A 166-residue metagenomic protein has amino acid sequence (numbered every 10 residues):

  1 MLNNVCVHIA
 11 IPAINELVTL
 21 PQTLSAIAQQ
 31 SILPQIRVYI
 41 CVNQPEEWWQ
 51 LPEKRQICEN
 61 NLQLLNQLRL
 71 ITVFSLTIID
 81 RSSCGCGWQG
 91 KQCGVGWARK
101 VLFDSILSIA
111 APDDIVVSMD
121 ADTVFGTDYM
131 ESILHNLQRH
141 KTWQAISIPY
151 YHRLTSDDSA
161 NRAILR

Functional and structural regions predicted by a protein language model:
M1-Q29, C41: N-proximal low-complexity "stem/linker" segments adjacent to membrane-targeting elements
H8-A10, V38-V42, I78-R81, I115-V124 (+1 more regions): Extended hydrophobic secondary-structure segments that form protein cores and membrane-embedded regions
A26-W88: Acidic donor-binding segment of Leloir-type glycosyltransferases
G85-A98: A short, glycine-/small-residue-rich helix N-cap motif at loop->alpha-helix starts within glycosyltransferase
W97-I115: Active-site nucleotide-sugar/metal-binding loop of Leloir-type enzymes
P112-D113, D120-N136: Acidic donor-binding/catalytic loop of UDP-sugar-dependent glycosyltransferases, especially processive GT2
N136-T142: Basic phosphate/pyrophosphate-binding loop/patch that engages nucleotide-derived ligands
Q144-R162: Short beta-strand-to-loop element that shapes/binds the nucleotide-sugar donor at the catalytic cleft/hinge
